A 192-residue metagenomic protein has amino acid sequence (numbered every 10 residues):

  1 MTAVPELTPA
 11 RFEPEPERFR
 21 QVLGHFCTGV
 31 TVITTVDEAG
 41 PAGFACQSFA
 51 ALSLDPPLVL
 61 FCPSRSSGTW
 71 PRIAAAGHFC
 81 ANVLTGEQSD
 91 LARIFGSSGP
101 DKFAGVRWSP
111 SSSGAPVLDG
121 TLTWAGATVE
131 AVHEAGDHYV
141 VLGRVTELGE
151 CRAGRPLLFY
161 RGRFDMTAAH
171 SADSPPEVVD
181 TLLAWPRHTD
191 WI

Functional and structural regions predicted by a protein language model:
T2-I192: Basic, polyanion-binding surface patches
